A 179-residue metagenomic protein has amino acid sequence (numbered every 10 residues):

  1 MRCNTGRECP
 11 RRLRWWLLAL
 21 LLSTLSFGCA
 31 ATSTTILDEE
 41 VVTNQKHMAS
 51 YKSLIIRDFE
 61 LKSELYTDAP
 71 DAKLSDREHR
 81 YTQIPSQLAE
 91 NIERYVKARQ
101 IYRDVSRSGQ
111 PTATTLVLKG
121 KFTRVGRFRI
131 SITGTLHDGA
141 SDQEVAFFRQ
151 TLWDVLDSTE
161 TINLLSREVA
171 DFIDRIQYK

Functional and structural regions predicted by a protein language model:
C3-L17: Bacterial N-terminal signal peptides that target proteins for export
W16-S26: Bacterial N-terminal signal peptides
G28-E90, V145-F147, D174-K179: A structural "domain/chain start" motif
L54-D58, S106-R127: A short, hydrophobic beta-strand-centered structural micro-motif
K73-H79, H137-K179: Short secondary-structure boundary motifs at beta->alpha junctions and helix caps
P85, A89-E93, G134, I162 (+2 more regions): Extracytoplasmic/secreted envelope proteins and their assembly/folding machinery, especially bacterial periplasmic
E93-T112: Short beta-strand->alpha-helix linker/helix-N-cap micro-motif that forms a surface specificity/interaction loop
F128-T133: Short, surface-exposed coil-to-beta transition loops
